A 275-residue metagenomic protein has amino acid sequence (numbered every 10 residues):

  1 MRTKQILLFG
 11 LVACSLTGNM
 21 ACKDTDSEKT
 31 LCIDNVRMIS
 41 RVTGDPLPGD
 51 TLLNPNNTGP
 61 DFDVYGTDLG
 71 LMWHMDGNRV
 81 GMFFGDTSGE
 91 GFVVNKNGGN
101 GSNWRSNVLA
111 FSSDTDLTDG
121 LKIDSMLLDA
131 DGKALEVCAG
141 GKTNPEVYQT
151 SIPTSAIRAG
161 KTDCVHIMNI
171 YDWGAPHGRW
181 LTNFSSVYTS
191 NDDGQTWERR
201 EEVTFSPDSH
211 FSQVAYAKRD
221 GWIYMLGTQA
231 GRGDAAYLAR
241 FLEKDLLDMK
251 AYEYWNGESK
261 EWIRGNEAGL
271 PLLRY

Functional and structural regions predicted by a protein language model:
M1-S27: Bacterial Sec-dependent N-terminal signal peptides
D26-G160, V165-M168, L181: N-terminal regions that are enriched for targeting/export leaders and immediately downstream pro/stem segments
V36-G44, D119-G132, E198-T204, D248-E267: Beta-propeller fold detector
M72, S112, S190-N191, F241: Conserved Ser/Thr-centered positions that define the repeating blades of beta-propeller domains
T154, P207-A215: Repeated scaffold domains used in trafficking and secretory/extracellular systems, primarily beta-propellers
H177-N183, A230-D234: Short, solvent-exposed loop/turn segments at conserved positions within beta-propeller repeat blades
S190-E198: Asp-box/BNR beta-propeller loop motif
A217-Y275: Active-site cradle of extracellular carbohydrate-active enzymes
